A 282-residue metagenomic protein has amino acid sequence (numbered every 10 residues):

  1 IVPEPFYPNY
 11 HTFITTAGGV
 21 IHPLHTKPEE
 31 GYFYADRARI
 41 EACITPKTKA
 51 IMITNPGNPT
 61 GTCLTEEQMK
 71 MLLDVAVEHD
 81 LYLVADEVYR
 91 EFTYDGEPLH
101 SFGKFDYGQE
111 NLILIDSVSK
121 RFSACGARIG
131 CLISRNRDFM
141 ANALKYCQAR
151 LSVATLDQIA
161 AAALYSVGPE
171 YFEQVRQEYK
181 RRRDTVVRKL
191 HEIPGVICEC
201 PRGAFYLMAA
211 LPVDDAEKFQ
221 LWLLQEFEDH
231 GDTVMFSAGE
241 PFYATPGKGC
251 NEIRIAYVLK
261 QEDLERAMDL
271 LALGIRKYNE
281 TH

Functional and structural regions predicted by a protein language model:
I1-H282: PLP-dependent class I/II
